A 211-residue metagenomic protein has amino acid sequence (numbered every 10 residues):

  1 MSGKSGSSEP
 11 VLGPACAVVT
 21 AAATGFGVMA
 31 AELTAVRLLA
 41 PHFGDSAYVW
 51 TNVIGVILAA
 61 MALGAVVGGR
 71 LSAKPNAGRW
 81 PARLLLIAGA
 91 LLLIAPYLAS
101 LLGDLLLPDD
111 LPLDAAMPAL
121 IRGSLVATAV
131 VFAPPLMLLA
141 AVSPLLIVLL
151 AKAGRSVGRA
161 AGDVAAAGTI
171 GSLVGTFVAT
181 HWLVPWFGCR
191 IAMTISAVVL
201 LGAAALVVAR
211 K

Functional and structural regions predicted by a protein language model:
M1-K211: Alpha-helical transmembrane segments of multi-pass membrane proteins
